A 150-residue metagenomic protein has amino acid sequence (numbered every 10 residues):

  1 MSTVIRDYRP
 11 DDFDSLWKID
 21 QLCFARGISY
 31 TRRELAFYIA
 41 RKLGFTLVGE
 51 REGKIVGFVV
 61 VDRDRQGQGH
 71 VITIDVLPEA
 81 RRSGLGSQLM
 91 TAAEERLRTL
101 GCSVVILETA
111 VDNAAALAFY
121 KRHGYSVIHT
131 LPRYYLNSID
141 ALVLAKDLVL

Functional and structural regions predicted by a protein language model:
T3, D7-E79, S87-A92, R96 (+3 more regions): Acetyl-CoA-dependent GNAT
S29, I106-E108, K121, S126-L142: Conserved catalytic-core motifs of GNAT/GCN5-like acyltransferases
A36-F37, N113-A114, L136-N137: Short secondary-structure capping/turn micro-motifs that flank functional sites
T73, L77-T91, R98-L100, V104 (+3 more regions): Conserved glycine-rich acetyl-CoA-binding loop
